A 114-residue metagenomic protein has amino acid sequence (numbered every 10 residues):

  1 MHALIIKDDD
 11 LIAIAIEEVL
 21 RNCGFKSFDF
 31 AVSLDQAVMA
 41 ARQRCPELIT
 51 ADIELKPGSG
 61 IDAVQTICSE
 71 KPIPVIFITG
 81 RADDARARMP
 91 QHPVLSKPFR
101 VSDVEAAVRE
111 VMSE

Functional and structural regions predicted by a protein language model:
K7: Conserved acidic carboxylate
I14-N22: Charged docking surfaces used in two-component/phosphorelay signaling
F30-L48: Acidic, metal-coordinating helix/loop segments flanking the phosphotransfer/catalytic sites of two-component signaling
S33, S59-D62: Acidic catalytic/metal-coordinating carboxylates
D52: Active-site residues of response regulator receiver
K56: The feature encodes the CheY-like receiver
I61-P72: Short amphipathic alpha-helix used as the core "switch/output" element in two-component signaling
I78-T79: Hydrophobic/aromatic residues positioned on beta-strands within the core alpha/beta folds
